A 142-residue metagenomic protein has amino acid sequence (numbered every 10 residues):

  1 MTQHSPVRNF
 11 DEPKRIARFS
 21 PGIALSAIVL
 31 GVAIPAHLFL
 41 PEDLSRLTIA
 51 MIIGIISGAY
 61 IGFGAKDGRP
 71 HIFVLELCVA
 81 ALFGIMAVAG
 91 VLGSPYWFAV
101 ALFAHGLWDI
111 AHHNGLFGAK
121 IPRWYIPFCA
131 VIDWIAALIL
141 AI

Functional and structural regions predicted by a protein language model:
M1-I52, F117, P122-I142: Alpha-helical transmembrane segments and their cytosolic membrane-interface
V7-E12, G58-I72, W108-G118: C-terminal ends of transmembrane helices
F19-I28, L47-T48, R69-I85: Hydrophobic alpha-helical transmembrane segments
G31-I34, I56-Y60, L77-M86: Hydrophobic, membrane-inserted alpha-helices
L38-S45, A65-H71, V91-Y96, G118-A119: Membrane-interface helix caps and helix-loop-helix hairpins in membrane proteins
L40-A65, E76-L77: Loop-to-helix transition at the N-terminal end of transmembrane alpha-helices
I49-I56, V79, W97-G106: Hydrophobic core segments of alpha-helical transmembrane domains in multi-pass membrane proteins
G90-V100, I110-R123: Membrane-helix boundary connector in multi-pass membrane proteins
